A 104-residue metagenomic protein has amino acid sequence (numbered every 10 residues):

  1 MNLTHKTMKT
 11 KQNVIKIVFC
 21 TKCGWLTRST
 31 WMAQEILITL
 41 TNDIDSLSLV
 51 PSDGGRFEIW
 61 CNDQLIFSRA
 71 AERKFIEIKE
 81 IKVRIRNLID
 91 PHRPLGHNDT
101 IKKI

Functional and structural regions predicted by a protein language model:
N2-V14, T41, R86, D90-I104: Non-globular targeting/processing and membrane-anchoring segments
K6-T39: Local sequence-structure signature of Cys/Sec-based thiol-disulfide redox active-site neighborhoods
W25, R56-E58, I66-F67: Eukaryotic short linear interaction motifs
N42-E58: Amphipathic, hydrophobic secondary-structure cores in small proteins
L65-R93: Non-catalytic, surface beta->alpha helical segment in thiol-disulfide oxidoreductase systems
